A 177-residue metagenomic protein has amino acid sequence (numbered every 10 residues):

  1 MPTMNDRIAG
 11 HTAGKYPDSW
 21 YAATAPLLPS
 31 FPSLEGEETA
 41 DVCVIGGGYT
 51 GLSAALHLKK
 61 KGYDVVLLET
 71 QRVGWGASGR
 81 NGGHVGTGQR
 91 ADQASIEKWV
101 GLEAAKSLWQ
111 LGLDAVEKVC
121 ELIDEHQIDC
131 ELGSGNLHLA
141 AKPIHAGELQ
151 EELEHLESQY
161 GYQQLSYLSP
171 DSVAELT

Functional and structural regions predicted by a protein language model:
M1-V42, K60: Extreme N-terminal leader/targeting segments of oxidoreductases
E37-L67: N-terminal Rossmann-like FAD-binding beta1-loop-alpha1 element of flavoenzymes
L58, R80-G83, E152-L153: Short, glycine/charged-enriched secondary-structure capping and boundary segments
R80-Q110: Glycine-rich active-site loop/strand segments that organize a redox cofactor
W99-T177: Rossmann-like flavin
